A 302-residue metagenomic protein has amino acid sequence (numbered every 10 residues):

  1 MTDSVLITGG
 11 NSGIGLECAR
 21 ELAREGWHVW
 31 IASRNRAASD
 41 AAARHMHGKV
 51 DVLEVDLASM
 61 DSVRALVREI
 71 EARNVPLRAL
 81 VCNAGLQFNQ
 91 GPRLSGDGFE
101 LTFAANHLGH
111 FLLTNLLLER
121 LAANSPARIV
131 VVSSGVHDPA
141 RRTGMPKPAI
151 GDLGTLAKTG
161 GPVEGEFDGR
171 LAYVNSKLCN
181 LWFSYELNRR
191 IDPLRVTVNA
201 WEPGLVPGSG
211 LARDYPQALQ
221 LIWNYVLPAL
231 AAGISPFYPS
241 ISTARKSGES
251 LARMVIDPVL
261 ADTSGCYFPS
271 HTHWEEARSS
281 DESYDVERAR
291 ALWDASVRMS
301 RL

Functional and structural regions predicted by a protein language model:
M1-G210, Y215, L302: Rossmann-fold NAD(P)H-dependent dehydrogenase/reductase core
I31, V55, P239, D281-Y284: Pocket-edge positions in alpha/beta enzyme catalytic cores
A41-R44, E249, Y267, R298: Charged/polar positions on well-ordered alpha helices
L66, C179-F183, S247-L251, L292 (+1 more regions): Alpha-helical packing segments of well-folded alpha/beta enzyme cores
L94, A277-E282: Short acidic, glycine/proline-rich loop/turn micro-motifs
P162-R170, L205, L211-T243: Alpha-helical membrane-targeting segments
S176, P228-E276, V286-E287: C-terminal helical subdomain
S280-L302: C-terminal amphipathic/interface module of NAD(P)-dependent oxidoreductases and related NAD-binding regulators
